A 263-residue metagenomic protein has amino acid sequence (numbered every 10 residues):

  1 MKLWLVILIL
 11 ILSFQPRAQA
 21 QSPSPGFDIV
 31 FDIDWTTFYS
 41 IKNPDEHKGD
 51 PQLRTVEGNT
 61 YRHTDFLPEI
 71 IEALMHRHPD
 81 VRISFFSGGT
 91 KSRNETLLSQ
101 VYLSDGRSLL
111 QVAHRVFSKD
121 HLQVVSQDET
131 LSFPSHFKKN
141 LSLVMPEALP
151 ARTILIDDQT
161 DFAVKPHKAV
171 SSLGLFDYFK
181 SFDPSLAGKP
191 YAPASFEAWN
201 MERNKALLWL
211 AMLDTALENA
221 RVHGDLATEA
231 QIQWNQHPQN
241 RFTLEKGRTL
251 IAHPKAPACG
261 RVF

Functional and structural regions predicted by a protein language model:
M1-L3: Positively charged n-region of N-terminal signal peptides that target proteins for export
L5-S13: Bacterial N-terminal signal peptides
A18-A20: Boundary at the C-terminal end of the N-terminal hydrophobic targeting segment
P25-F27, P79-V81, A148-R152: Short coil/turn segments at beta-strand junctions that form active-site/ligand-binding loops
P25-K42: Asp-based phosphoryl-transfer active-site loop
D50-H63: Glycine-rich phosphate-binding "P-loop"
I70-Q100: Substrate-recognition element of Asp-dependent hydrolases with the DxDx(T/V) motif
S92-F263: C-terminal cap/substrate-recognition subdomain and adjoining C-terminal extension of metal-dependent phosphatase-like
